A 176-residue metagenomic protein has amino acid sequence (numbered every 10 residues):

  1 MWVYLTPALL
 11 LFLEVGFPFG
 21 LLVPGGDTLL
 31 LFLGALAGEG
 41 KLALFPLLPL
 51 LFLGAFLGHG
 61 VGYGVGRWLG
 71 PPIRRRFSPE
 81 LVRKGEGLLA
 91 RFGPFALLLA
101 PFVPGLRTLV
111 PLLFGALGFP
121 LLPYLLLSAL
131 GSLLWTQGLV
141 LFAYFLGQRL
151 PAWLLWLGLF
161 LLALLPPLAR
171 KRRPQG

Functional and structural regions predicted by a protein language model:
M1-L9, A35-L112, A116-Y124, Y144-G176: Membrane-interfacial helix-loop-helix
A8-T28, L99-A100: Transmembrane alpha-helix interface/packing and boundary motifs in multi-pass membrane proteins, characterized by
F19, G60-G64, Q137-V140: Membrane-embedded alpha-helical segments of multi-pass transporters/permeases
T28-L36: Hydrophobic alpha-helical segments within and immediately flanking transmembrane helices of multi-pass membrane proteins
S128-L130: Central hydrophobic cores of alpha-helical transmembrane segments in multi-pass integral membrane proteins
S132-F145: Transmembrane alpha-helical segments of integral membrane proteins
